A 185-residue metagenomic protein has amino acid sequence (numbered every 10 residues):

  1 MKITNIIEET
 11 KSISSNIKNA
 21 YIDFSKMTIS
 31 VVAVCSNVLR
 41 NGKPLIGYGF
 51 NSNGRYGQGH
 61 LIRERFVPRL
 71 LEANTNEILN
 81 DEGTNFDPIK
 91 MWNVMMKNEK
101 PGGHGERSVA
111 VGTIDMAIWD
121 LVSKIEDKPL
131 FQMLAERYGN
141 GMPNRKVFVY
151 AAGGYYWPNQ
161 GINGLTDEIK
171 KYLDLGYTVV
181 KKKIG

Functional and structural regions predicted by a protein language model:
M1, G112, L175: Structured loop/turn residues at beta-strand edges in well-structured enzyme cores
M1-R55, G59, R65: Structured beta-strand/loop patches that form or line metal/cofactor-binding pockets in enzymes
T28, V34-V38, K43-Y48, T84-D87 (+2 more regions): Glycine-rich, flexible loop segments associated with nucleotide phosphate handling
L39-I125: Metal- or metallocofactor-binding catalytic centers and their adjacent structured scaffolds across diverse enzyme
I78, M133, K183: Flexible, glycine/charged-enriched surface loops at secondary-structure junctions
V109, D115-P158: Glycine-rich, aromatic-flanked loop segments that form ligand/cofactor-binding clefts across common enzyme folds
N140-G185: Metal-dependent enolase-superfamily TIM-barrel catalytic cores that perform enediolate-based chemistry
